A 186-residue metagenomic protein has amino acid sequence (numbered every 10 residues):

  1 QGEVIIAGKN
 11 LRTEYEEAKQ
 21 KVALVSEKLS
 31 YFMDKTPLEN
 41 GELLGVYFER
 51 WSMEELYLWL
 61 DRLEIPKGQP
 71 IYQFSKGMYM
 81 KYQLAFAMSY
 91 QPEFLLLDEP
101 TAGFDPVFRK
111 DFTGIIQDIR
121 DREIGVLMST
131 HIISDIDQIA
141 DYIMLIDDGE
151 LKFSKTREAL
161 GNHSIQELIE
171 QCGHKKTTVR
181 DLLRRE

Functional and structural regions predicted by a protein language model:
Q1-T13, E17-A18, K155: Conserved ABC transporter NBD signature motif
S26-Y82: ABC-family P-loop ATPase nucleotide-binding domains
L95-E99, F104: Catalytic Walker B motif of ABC-type/P-loop ATPase nucleotide-binding domains
R109-R122: Helical segment within the ABC ATPase nucleotide-binding domain
T130-H131: H-loop/switch region of ABC-family ATPase nucleotide-binding domains
I136-Q138: A short, surface-exposed alpha-helical micro-motif characterized by mixed small hydrophobic and charged/polar residues
